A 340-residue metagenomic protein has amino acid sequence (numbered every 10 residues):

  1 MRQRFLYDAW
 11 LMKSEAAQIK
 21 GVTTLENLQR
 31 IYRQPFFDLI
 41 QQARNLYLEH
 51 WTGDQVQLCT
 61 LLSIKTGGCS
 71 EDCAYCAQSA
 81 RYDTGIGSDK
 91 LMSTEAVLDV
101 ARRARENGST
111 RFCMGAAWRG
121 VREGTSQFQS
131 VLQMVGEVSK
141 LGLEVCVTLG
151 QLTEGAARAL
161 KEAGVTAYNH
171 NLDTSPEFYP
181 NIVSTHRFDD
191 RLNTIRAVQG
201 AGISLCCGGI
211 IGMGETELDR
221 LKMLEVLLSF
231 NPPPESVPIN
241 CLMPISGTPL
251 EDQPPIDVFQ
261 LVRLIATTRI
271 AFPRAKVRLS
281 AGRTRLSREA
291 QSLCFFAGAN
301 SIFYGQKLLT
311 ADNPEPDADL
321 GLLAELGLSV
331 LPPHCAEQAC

Functional and structural regions predicted by a protein language model:
R2-D54, L228-C340: Auxiliary Fe-S-binding modules of radical SAM enzymes
P35, C73, H170: Residue-level signature of catalytic and energy-coupling elements of molecular machines, predominantly ATP/GTP-dependent
Q41-Y82, D89-G115: N-terminal pre-triad scaffold of radical SAM enzymes
D54-S70, A74-D83, L132-S139, L143-V147 (+1 more regions): Mobile, glycine- and charge-enriched loop segments and immediately flanking short secondary-structure elements within
V56-T60, F112, V145-V147, Y168-H170 (+4 more regions): Hydrophobic faces of well-ordered beta-strands that scaffold small-molecule active sites in alpha/beta enzyme cores
L62, L149, R187, G209-G212 (+3 more regions): Glycine- and other small-residue-rich loops at beta-strand/loop junctions that grip anionic moieties
C69, C73, C113, C146 (+3 more regions): Functionally engaged cysteine thiol sites
A80-G208, M213-F230: Conserved Radical SAM active-site core
